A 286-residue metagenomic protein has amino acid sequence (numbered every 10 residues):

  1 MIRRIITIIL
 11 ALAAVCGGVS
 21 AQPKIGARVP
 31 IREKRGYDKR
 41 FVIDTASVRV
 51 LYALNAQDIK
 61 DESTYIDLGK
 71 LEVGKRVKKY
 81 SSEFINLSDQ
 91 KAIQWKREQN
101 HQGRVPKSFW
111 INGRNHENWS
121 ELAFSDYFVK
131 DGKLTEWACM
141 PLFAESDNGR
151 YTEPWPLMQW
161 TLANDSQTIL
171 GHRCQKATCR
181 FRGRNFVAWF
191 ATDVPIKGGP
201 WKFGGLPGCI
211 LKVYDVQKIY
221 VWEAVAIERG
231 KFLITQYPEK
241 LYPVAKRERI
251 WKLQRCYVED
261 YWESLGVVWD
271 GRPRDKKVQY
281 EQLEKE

Functional and structural regions predicted by a protein language model:
M1-E33: Bacterial Sec-dependent N-terminal signal peptides
P23-E286: Extended soluble regions of mature proteins
